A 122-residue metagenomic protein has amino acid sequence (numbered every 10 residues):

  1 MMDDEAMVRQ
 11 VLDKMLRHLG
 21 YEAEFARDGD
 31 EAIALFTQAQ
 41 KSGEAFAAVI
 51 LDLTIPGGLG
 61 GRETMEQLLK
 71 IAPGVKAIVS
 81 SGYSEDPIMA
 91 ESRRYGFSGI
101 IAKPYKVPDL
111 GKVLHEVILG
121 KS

Functional and structural regions predicted by a protein language model:
M2-D3, L12, A26, V49: Conserved sequence signature across two-component system core domains
D4, K103: A Lys-centered signature of the CheY-like receiver
Q10-H18, K112: Charged docking surfaces used in two-component/phosphorelay signaling
H18-L19, Q40, I71: Conserved dinucleotide-binding and phosphotransfer motif residues
F25-A48, P56, I88-M89: Acidic, metal-coordinating helix/loop segments flanking the phosphotransfer/catalytic sites of two-component signaling
L59-K70, G74-I101, P108, K112-H115: Alpha4 helix (beta4-alpha4-beta5 surface) of REC/receiver domains from two-component response regulators
H115-S122: The C-terminal output helix
